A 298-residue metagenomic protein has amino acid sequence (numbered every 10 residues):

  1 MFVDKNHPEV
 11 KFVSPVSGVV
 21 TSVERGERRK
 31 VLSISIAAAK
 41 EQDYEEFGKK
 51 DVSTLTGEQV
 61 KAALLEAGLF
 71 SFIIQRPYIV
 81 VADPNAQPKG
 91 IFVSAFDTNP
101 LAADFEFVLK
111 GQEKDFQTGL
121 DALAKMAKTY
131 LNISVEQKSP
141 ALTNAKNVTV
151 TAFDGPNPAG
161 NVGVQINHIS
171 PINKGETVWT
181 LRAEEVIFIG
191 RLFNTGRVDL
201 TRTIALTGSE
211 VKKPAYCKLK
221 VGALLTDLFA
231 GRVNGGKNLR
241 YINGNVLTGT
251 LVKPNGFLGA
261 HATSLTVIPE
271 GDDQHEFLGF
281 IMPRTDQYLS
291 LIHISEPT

Functional and structural regions predicted by a protein language model:
M1, H7, K11-S22: Generic structural motif
V3-D4, S209: Short, structured beta-strand/loop micro-motifs enriched in basic residues and often containing a Trp
E9-V10, E24-L291, S295: Buried, small/hydrophobic-residue-enriched core segments of structured protein domains
